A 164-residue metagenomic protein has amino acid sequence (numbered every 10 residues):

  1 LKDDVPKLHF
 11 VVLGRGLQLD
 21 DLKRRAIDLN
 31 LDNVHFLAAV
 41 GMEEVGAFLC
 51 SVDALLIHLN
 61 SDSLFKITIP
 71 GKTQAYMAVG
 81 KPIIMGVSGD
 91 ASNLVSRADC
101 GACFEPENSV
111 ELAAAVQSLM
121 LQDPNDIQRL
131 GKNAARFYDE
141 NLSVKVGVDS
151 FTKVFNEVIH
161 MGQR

Functional and structural regions predicted by a protein language model:
H9-G14, D20-G46: Nucleotide-activated donor-binding/catalytic signature segment of Leloir-type glycosyltransferases, i.e., the conserved
D20-D21, G41-V52, M77-A78, S96: Short acidic alpha-helix that forms the nucleotide-activated donor recognition element in Leloir-type transferases
L31, H35, L49-I67, K81: Acidic donor-binding loop of glycosyltransferase active sites
E43-G46, F65, P70-V79, S92-N93: Short alpha-helical segment that forms part of, or immediately flanks, the ligand-binding pocket in carbohydrate-active
A54, T73, V79-I83, C100: Structural loop-to-beta junction motif characteristic of Rossmann-like glycosyltransferase folds
D90-S118, N125: Change "using UDP/GDP/dTDP sugars" to "using nucleotide sugars
E111, S118, N125-N141, K153: A short, well-ordered alpha-helix in the C-terminal region of glycosyltransferases
V144-R164: C-terminal alpha-helical cap of glycosyltransferases
